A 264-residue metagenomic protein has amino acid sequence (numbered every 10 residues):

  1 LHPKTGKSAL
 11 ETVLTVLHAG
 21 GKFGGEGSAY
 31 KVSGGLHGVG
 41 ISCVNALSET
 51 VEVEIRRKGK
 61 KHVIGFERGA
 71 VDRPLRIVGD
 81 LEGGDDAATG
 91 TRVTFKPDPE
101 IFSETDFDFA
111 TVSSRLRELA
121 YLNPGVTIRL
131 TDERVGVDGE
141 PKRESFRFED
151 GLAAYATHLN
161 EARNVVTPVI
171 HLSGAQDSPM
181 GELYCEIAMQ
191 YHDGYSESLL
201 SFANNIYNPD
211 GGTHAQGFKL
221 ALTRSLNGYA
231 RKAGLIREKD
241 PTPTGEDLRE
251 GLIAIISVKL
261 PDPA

Functional and structural regions predicted by a protein language model:
L1-A9, G20-H158: GHKL-type ATPase core
V13: Short basic (Lys/Arg) and small-residue
V16-L17: Mobile ATP-lid/nucleotide-binding loop of the nucleotide-binding subdomain
I77-V78, A110, R117-L119, G125-A264: GHKL/Histidine-kinase-like ATPase module
